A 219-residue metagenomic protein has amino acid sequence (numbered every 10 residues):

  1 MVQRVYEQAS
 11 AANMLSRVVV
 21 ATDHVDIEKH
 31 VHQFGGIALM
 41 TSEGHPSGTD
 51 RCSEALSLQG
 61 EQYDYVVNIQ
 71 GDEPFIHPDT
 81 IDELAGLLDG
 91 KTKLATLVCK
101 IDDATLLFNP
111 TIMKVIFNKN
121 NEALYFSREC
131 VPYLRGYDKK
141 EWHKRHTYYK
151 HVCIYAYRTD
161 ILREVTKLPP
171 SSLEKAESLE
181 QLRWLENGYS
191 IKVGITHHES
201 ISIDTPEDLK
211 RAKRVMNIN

Functional and structural regions predicted by a protein language model:
M1-A21: N-terminal glycine-rich phosphate-binding loop and ensuing alpha1 helix
L15, E61-Y63, G90-K93, Y189: Short, high-confidence coil segments that cap the C-terminus of an alpha-helix and link into the following beta-strand
V18-V20, V66, A95, A123 (+1 more regions): Hydrophobic/aromatic residues located in beta-strands of well-ordered beta-sheets within soluble catalytic
V19, V25-I69, E73-E83: Short phosphate-binding loop-to-helix
T22-D23, I76, Y157, D204: A conserved hydrophobic position in a structured secondary element of the catalytic/binding core that shapes
E61, H143-N219: Conserved alpha/beta core of the MobA/IspD/sugar-nucleotide pyrophosphorylase nucleotidyltransferase superfamily
I76-L168: Conserved core of the sugar-phosphate nucleotidyltransferase
